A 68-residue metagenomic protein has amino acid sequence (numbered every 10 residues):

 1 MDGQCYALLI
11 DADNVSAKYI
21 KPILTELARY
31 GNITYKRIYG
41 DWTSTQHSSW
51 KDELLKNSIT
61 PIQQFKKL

Functional and structural regions predicted by a protein language model:
M1-L68: Domain-level signal for Mg2+-assisted phosphodiester chemistry and nucleotide/NA-binding surfaces in nucleic-acid
